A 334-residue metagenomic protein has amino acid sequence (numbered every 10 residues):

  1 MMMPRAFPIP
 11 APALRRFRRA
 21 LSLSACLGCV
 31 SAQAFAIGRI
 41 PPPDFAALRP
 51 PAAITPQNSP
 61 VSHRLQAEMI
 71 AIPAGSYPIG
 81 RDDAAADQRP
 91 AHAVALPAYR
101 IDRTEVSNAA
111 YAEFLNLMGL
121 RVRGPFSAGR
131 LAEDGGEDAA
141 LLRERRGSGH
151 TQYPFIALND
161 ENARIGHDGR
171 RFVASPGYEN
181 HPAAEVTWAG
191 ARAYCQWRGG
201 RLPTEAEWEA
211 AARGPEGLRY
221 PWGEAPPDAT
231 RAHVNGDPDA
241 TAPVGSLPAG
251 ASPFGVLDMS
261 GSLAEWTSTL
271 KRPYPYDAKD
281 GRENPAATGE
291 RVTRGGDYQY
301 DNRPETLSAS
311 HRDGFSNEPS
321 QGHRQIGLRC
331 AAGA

Functional and structural regions predicted by a protein language model:
P4-P10, L14-L202, A206, F315-A334: Extended beta-strand/loop cores of jelly-roll/beta-sandwich
P78, D83, A140, E144-H311 (+1 more regions): Functional-site microenvironments in short loops/helix caps that host divalent-cation chemistry
